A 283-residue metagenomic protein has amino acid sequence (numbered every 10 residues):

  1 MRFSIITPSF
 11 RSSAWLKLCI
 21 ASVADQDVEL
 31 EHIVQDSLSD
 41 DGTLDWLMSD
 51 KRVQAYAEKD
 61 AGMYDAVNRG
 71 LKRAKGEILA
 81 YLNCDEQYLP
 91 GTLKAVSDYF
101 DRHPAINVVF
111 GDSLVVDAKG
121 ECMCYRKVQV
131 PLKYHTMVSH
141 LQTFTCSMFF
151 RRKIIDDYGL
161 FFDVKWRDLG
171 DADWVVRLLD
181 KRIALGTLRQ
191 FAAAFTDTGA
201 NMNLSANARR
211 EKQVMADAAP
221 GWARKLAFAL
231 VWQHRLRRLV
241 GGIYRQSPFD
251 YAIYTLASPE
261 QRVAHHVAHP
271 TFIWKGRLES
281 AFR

Functional and structural regions predicted by a protein language model:
M1-S22: N-proximal low-complexity "stem/linker" segments adjacent to membrane-targeting elements
R2-S4, E31, D173: Cell-envelope/extracellular polymer assembly enzymes that use nucleotide-activated donors
A21-L30: Short, acidic, metal-binding catalytic loop of nucleotide-sugar glycosyltransferases
D36-D45, N83: A conserved acidic beta->alpha catalytic loop
A57-A74: Glycine-rich, basic loop-to-helix element that forms the pyrophosphate-binding segment of sugar-nucleotide handling
L79: Short aromatic/hydrophobic "clamp" motif used to bind/position activated sugar donors
Q87, G91-M123: Conserved donor NDP-sugar-binding/catalytic core segment of glycosyltransferases
P131-M215: Conserved nucleotide-sugar donor-binding catalytic segment
